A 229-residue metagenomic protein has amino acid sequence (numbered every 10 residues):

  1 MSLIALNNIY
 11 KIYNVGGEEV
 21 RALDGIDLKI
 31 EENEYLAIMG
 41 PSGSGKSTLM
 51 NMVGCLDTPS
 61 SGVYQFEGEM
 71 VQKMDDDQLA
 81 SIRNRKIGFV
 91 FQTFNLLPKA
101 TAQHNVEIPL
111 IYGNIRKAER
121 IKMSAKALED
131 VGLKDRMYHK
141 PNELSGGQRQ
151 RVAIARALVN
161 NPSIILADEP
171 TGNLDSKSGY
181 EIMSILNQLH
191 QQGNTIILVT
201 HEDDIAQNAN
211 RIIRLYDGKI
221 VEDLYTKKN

Functional and structural regions predicted by a protein language model:
S2-L215: ABC family nucleotide-binding domain
I212-L224: H-loop (His-switch) and adjacent beta-strand-loop-beta switch element of ABC-type ATPase nucleotide-binding domains
K227-N229: ABC ATPase nucleotide-binding domains
